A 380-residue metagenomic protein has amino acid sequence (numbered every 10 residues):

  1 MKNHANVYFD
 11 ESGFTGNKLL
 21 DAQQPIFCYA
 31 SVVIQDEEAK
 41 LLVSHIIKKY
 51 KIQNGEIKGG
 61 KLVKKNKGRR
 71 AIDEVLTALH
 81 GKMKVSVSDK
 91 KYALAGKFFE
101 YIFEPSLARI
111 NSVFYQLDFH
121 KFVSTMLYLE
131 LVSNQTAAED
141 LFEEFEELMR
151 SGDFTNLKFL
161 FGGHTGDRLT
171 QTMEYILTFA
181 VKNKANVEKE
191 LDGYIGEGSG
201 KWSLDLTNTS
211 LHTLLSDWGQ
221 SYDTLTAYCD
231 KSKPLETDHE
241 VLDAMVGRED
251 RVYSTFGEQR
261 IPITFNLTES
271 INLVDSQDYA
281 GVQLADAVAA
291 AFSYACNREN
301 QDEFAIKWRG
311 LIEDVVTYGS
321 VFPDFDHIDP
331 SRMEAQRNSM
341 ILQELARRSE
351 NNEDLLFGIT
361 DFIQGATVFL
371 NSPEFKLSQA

Functional and structural regions predicted by a protein language model:
M1-A380: Phosphate-ester processing/binding pockets and catalytic centers
